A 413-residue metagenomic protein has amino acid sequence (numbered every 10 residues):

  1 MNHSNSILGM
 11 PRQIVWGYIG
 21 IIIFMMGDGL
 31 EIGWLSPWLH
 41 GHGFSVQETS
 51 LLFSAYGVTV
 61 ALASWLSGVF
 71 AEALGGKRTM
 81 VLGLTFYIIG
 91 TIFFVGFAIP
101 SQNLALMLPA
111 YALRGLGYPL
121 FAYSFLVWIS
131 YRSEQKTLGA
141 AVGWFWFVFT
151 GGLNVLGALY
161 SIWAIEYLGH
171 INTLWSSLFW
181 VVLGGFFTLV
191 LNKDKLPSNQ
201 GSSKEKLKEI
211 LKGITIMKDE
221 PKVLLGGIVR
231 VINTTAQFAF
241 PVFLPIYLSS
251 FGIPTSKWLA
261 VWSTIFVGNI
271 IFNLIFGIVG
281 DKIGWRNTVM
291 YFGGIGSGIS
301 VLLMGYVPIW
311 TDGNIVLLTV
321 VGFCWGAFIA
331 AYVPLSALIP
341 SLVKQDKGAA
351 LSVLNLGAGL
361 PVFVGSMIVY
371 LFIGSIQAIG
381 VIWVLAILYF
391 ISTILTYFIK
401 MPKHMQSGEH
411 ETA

Functional and structural regions predicted by a protein language model:
M1-P11, D194-G227, A413: Juxtamembrane intracellular "pre-TM" segments in multi-pass secondary transporters
E31-S36, V223-W262: Extracytoplasmic gate region of multi-pass secondary transporters
S64-G75, N273-W285, I373: Helix-to-loop junctions at the C-terminal end of transmembrane segments in multipass secondary transporters
A73-L84, K282-I295: Cytoplasmic membrane-interface "Motif A"-like loop-to-helix N-cap segments of 12-TM Major Facilitator Superfamily
T85-S101, I295-T311: C-terminal ends and interior cores of transmembrane alpha-helices in multi-pass membrane transporters/permeases
A110-V148: Cytoplasmic helix-loop-helix junction between adjacent transmembrane helices in 12-TM secondary transporters
L120-S133, I329-V343: Intracellular juxtamembrane helix-capping segments at the cytosolic ends of symmetry-related transmembrane helices
Q345-S375: A late C-terminal transmembrane helix in Major Facilitator Superfamily
